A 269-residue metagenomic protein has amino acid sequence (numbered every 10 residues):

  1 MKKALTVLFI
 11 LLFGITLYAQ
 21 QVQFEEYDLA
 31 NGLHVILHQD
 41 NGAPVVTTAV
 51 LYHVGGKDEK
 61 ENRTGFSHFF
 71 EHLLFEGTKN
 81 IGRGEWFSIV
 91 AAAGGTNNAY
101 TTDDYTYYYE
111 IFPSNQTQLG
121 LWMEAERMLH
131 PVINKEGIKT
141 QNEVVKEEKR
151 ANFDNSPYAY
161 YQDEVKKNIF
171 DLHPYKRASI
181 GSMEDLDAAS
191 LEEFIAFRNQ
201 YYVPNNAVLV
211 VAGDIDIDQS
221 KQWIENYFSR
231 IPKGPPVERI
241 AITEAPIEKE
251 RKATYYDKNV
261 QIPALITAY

Functional and structural regions predicted by a protein language model:
A4, Y18-G56, G82-N115, N152-N206 (+1 more regions): Non-catalytic beta-strand/loop surface segments
A4-I15: Sec-dependent N-terminal signal peptides
G55-R63: Short pre-active-site segment immediately N-terminal to the catalytic Zn-binding motif
T64-T78: Active-site SXXK
G77, I111-N142: M16/insulysin-pitrilysin zinc metalloprotease superfamily fold
V132-R150, D216, P235-K249: Acidic/histidine-enriched alpha-helical segments
N142, F194-Y227: Non-catalytic, conformational "gating/processing" segments within enzyme and secreted inhibitor domains
